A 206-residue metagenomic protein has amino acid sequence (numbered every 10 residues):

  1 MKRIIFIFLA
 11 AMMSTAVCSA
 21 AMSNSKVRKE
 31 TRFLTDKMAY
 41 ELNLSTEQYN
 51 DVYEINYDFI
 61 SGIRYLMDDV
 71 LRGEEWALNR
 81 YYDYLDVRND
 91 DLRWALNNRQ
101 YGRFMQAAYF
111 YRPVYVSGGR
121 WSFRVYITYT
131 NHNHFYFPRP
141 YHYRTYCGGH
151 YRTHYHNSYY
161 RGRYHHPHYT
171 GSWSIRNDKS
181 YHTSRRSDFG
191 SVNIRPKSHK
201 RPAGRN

Functional and structural regions predicted by a protein language model:
M1, A10, S184, R195-S198: Generic N-terminal leader/processing signal
M1-V27, Y126, H132-Y136: Bacterial Sec-dependent N-terminal signal peptides
N24-R32, D36, Y49-P196: Low-complexity segments
N193-N206: Short, low-complexity, Pro/Ser/Thr/Gly-rich segments in the mature regions of secreted, periplasmic
